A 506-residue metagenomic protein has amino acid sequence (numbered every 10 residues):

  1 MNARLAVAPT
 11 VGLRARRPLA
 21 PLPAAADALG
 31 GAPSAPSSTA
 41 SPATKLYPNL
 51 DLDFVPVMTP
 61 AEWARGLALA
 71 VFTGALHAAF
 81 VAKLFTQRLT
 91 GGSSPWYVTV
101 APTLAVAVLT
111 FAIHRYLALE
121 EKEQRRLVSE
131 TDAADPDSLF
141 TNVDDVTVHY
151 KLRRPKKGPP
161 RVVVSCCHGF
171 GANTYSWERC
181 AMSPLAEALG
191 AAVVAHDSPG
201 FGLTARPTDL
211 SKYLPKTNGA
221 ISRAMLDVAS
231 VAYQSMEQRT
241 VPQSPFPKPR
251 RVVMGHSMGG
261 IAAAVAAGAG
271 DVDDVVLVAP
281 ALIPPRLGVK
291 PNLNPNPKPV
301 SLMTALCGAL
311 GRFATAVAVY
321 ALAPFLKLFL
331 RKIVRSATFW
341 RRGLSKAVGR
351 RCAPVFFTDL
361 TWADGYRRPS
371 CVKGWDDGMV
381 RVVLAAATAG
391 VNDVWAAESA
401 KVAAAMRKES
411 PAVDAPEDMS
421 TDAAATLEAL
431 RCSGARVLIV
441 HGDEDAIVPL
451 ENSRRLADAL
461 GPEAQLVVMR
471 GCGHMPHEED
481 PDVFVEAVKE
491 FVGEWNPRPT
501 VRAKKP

Functional and structural regions predicted by a protein language model:
T59, R154, L189, A195-M254 (+1 more regions): Active-site loop/oxyanion-hole signature of alpha/beta-hydrolase fold enzymes
T90-F140, P506: An N-terminal hydrophobic leader/cap segment in hydrolases
G91-V98, P102, H114, Y213-P215 (+4 more regions): Flexible "cap/lid" subdomain of the alpha/beta-hydrolase fold that forms the substrate-access gate
V146, L152-A205: Conserved HGGG/HGGXW glycine-rich cap/lid loop of the alpha/beta-hydrolase fold
G255-G259, A263: Gly/Ala-rich beta-loop-alpha elbow adjacent to hydrolase catalytic centers
I439-H441, D445: Short beta-strand/loop motif that positions the catalytic acidic residue of the alpha/beta-hydrolase fold
A446-N452: Conserved alpha/beta-hydrolase "acid-adjacent" motif
R454-R455, P462-P506: Catalytic active-site module of serine/aspartate enzymes centered on a nucleophile-bearing elbow/loop
